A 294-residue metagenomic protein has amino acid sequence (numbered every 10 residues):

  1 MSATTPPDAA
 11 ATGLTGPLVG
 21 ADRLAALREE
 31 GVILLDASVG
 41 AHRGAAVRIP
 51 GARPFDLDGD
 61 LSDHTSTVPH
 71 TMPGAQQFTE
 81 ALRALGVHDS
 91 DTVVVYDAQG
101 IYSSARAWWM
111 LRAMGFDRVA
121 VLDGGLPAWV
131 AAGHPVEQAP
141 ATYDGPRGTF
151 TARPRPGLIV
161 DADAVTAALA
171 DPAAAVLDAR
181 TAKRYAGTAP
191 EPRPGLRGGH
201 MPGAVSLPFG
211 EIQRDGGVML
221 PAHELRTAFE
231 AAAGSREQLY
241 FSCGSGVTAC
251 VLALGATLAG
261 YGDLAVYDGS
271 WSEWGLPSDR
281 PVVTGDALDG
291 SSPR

Functional and structural regions predicted by a protein language model:
M1-R294: Cytosolic catalytic domains that perform sulfur/thiol-centered chemistry
